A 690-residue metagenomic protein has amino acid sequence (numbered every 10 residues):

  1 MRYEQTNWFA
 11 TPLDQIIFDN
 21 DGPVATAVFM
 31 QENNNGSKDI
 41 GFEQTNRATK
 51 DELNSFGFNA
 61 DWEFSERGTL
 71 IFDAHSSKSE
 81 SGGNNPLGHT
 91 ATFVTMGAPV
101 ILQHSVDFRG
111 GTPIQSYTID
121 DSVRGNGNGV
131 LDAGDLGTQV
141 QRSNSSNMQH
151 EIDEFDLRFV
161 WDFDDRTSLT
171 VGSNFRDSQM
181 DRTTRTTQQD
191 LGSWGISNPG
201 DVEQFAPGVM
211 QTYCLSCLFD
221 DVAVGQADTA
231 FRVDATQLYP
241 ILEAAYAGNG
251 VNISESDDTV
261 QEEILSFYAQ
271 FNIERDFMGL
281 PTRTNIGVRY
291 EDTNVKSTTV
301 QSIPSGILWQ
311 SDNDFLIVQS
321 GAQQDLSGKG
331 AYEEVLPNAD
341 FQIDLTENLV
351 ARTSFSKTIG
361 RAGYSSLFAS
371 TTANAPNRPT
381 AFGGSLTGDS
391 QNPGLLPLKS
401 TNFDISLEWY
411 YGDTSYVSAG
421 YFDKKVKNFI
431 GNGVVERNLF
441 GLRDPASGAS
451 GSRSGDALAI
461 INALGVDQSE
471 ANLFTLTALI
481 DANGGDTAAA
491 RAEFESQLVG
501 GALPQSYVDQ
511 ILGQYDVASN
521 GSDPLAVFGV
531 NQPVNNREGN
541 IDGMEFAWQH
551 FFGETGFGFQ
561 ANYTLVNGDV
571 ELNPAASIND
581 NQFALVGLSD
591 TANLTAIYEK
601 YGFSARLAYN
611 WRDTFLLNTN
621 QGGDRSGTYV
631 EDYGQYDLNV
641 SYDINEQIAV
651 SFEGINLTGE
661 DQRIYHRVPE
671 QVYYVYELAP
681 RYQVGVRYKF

Functional and structural regions predicted by a protein language model:
M1-T6, D39-L87, G129-Q188, L218 (+10 more regions): Outer-membrane beta-barrel transmembrane strands
R2-V24, K38-G41, S79-A98, G137 (+10 more regions): Outer-membrane beta-barrel and related beta-rich outer-membrane complex signature in Gram-negative bacteria
Y3-I71, G82, T90-M96, G110 (+6 more regions): A compositional/structural signature marking long, glycine- and acidic/polar-rich segments with frequent tryptophans
P23-K38, V100-T138, G195-E255, D312-Q324 (+2 more regions): Flexible glycine-rich, low-complexity coil/linker segments exposed to the extracellular/periplasmic environment
T69, S168-T170, G279-N285, V350 (+8 more regions): Outer-membrane beta-barrel architecture
Q179, C217, Q226-V233, Q237-I241 (+7 more regions): Surface-exposed extracellular loop regions of Gram-negative outer-membrane beta-barrel proteins, predominantly
K425, V435, G441-N620, T658: Gram-negative outer-membrane beta-barrel transporters
K425-K427, N610-N620, S641-F690: C-terminal beta-signal and adjacent terminal beta-strands/loops of Gram-negative outer-membrane beta-barrel proteins
